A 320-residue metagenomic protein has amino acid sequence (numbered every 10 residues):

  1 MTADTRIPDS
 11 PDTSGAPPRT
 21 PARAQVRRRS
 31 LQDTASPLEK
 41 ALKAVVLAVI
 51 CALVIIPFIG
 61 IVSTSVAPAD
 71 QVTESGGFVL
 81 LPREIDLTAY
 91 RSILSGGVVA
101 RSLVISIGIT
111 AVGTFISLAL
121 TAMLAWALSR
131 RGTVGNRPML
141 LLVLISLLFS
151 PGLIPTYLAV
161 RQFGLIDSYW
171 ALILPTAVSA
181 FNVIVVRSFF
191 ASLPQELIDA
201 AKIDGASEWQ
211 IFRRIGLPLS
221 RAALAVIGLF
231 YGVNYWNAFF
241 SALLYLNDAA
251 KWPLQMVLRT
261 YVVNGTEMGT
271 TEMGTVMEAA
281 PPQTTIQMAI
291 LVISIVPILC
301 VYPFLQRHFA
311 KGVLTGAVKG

Functional and structural regions predicted by a protein language model:
T2-T13, P17-G320: A hydrophobic, multi-pass inner-membrane permease signature
